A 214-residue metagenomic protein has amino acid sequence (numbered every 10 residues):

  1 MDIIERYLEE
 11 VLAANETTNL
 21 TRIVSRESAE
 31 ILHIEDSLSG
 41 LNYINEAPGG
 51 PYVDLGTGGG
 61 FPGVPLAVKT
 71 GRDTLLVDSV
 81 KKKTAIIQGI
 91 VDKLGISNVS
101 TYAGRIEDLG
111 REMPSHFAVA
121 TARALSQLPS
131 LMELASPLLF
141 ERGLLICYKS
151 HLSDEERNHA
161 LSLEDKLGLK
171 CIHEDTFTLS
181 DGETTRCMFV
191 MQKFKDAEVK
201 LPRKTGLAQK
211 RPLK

Functional and structural regions predicted by a protein language model:
M1-Y43: S-adenosyl-L-methionine
N15, I90-V91, A160-E164: Conserved hydrophobic residues forming the short capping helix/wall of the S-adenosyl-L-methionine
L38-A124, M132-E133: Conserved SAM/SAH cofactor-binding pocket of Class I
K83-A85, S153, R157: Short alpha-helix immediately C-terminal to the canonical SAM-binding loop
Q127, S150-D154, L179: Short "lid" loop at the C-terminus of a central beta-strand within the Rossmann-like core of SAM-dependent
S130-L144: A short glycine-rich, Lys/Arg-flanked "PGG" loop and its adjoining helix->strand segment in the class I
R142-L152: Conserved beta-strand signature within the Rossmann-like core of class I S-adenosyl-L-methionine
N158-K214: SAM/dcSAM-binding transferase cores
